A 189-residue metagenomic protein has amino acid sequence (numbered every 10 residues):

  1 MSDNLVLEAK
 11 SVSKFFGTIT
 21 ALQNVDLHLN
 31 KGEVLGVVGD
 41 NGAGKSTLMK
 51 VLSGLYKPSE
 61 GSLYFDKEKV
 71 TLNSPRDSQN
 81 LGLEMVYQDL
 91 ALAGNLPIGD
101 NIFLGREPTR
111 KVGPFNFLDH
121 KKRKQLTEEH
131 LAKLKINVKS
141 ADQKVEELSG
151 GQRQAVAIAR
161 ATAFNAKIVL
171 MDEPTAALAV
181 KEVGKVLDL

Functional and structural regions predicted by a protein language model:
M1-L189: Glycine-rich phosphate-binding loops of nucleotide-dependent enzymes
